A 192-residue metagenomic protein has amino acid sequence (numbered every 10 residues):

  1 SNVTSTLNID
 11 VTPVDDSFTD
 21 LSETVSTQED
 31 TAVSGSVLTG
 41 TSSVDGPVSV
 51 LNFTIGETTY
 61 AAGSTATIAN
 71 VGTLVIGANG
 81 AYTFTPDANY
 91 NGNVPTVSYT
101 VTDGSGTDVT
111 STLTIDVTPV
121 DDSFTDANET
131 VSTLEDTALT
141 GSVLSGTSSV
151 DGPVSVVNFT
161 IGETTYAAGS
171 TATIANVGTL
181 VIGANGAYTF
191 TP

Functional and structural regions predicted by a protein language model:
S1-D15, Q28, T59-D121, T165-P192: Acidic, turn/loop-rich segments in luminal/extracellular domains of secretory-pathway and cell-surface proteins
V3, V14-T67, V109, V120-T173: Extracellular ectodomain surface segments
